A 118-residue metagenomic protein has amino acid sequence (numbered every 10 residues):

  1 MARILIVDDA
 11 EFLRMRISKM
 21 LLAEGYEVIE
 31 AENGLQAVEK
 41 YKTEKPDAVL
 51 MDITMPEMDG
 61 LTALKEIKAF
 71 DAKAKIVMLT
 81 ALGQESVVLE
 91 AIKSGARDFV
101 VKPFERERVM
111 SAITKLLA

Functional and structural regions predicted by a protein language model:
M15-A23: Charged docking surfaces used in two-component/phosphorelay signaling
G25-E32, K40: Short hydrophobic/Thr-rich beta-strand motif most characteristic of the beta2 strand and flanking loop of CheY-like
N33-Q36, D59-T62: Acidic catalytic/metal-coordinating carboxylates
E44-L50: Active-site beta3 strand of CheY-like receiver
M55: Receiver (REC) domain active-site loop signature in two-component systems and cognate sites in sensor histidine kinases
S86, F104-T114: C-terminal output helix
